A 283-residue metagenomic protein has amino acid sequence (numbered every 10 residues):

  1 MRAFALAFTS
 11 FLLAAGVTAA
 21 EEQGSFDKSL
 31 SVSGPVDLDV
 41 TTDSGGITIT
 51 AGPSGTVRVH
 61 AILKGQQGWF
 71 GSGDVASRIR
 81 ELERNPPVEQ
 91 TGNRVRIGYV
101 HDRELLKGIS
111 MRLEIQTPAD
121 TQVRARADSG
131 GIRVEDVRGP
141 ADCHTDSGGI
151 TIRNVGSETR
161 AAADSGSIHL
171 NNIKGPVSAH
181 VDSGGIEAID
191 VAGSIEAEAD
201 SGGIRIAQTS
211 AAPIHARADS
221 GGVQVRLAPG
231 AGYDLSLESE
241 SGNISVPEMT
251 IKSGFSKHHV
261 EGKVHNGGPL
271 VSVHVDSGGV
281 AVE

Functional and structural regions predicted by a protein language model:
A5-A15: Bacterial N-terminal signal peptides
V17-A127, R133-T145, T151-A163, H169-N172 (+6 more regions): Acidic (Asp/Glu) and glycine-rich low-complexity loops/linkers that are typically intrinsically disordered
I132, I204-I206, V223-R226, V282: Beta-strand-rich extracellular passenger or scaffold domains
G184, G202: Pocket-lining segment of extracytoplasmic ligand-binding domains
S220: Extended ligand-binding clefts on enzyme/binding-domain cores
